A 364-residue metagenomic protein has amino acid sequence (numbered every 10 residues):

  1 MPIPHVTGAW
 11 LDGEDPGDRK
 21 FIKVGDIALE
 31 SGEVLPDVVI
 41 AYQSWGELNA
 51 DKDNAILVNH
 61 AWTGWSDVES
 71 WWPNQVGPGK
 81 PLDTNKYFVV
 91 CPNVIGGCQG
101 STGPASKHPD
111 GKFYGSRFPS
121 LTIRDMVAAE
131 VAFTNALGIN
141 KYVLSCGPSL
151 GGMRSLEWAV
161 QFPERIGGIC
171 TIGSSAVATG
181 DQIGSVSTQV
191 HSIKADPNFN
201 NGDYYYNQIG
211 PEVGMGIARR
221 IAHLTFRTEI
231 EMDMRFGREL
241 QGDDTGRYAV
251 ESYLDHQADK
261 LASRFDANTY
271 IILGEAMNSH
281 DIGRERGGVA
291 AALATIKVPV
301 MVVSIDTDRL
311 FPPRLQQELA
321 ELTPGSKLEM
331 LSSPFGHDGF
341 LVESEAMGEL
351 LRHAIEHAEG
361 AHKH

Functional and structural regions predicted by a protein language model:
M1-A55: Catalytic-loop region of hydrolases
Q43-P109: N-terminal cap/lid subdomain of alpha/beta-hydrolase-fold enzymes
K80-A136, D181-I183, S187-Y205: Cap/lid segment of the alpha/beta-hydrolase catalytic domain
K141-S185: Conserved hydrolase catalytic core segment
R165, T171-K260: Alpha/beta-hydrolase-fold enzymes
E285-V289, V298, R309-E321: Short alpha-helix in the alpha/beta-hydrolase fold that links the catalytic acid
I296, V302-S304: Short beta-strand/loop motif that positions the catalytic acidic residue of the alpha/beta-hydrolase fold
Q317-E318, G325-H364: Catalytic active-site module of serine/aspartate enzymes centered on a nucleophile-bearing elbow/loop
